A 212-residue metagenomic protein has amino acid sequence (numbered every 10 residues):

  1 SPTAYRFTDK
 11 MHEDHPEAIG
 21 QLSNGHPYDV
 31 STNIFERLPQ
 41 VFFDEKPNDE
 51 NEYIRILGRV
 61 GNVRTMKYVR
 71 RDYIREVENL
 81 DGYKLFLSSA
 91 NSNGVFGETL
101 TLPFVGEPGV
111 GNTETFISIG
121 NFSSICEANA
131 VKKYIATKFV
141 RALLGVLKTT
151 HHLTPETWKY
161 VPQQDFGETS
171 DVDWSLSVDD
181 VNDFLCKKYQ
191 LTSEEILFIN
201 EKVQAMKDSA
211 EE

Functional and structural regions predicted by a protein language model:
S1-T115, G120-S193: C-terminal substrate-recognition regions of SAM-dependent nucleic acid methyltransferases
E194-E212: Short, amphipathic C-terminal "tail helix"
